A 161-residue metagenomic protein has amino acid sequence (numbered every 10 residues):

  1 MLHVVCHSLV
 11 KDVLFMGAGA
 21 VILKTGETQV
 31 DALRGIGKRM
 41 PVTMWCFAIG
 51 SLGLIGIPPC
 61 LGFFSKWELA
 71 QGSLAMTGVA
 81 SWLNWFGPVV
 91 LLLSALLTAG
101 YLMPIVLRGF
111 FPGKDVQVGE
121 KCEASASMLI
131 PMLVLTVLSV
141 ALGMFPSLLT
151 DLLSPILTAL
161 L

Functional and structural regions predicted by a protein language model:
M1, K66-A75, S154-L161: Membrane-interface interhelical loops and short amphipathic "cap" helices that link adjacent transmembrane segments
M1-S8: Short alpha-helical catalytic segment bearing the HExxH-like zincin motif of zinc-dependent metalloproteases
H7, L33, G62, V106 (+1 more regions): Divalent metal-coordination and catalytic microenvironments
L9-L14, L157-L161: Alpha-helical transmembrane segments and their membrane-interface exit regions
D12-T77, S81-A95, E120-L138: Interfacial and helix-entry/exit segments of alpha-helical transmembrane bundles in multi-pass inner-membrane proteins
G37-M44, A95, A99-L161: Cytoplasmic/organellar membrane-interface segments at the starts of transmembrane helices in multi-pass inner-membrane
